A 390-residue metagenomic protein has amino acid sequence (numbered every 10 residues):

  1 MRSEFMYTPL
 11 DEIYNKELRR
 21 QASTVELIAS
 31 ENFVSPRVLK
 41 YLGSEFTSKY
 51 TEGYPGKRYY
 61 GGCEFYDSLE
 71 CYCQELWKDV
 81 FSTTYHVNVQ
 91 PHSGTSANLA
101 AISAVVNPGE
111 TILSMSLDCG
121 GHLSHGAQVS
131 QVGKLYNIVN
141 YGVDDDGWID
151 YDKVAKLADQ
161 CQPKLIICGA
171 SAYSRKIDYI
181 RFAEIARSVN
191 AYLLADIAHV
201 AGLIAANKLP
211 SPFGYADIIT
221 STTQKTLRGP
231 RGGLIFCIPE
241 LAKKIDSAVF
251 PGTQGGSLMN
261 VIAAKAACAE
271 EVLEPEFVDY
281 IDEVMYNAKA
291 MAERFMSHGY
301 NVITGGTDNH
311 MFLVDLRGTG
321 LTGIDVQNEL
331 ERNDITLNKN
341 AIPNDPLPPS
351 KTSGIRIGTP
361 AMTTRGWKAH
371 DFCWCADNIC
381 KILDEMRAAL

Functional and structural regions predicted by a protein language model:
R2-K57: N-terminal "arm"/small-domain region of PLP-dependent enzymes with the aminotransferase-like
T8, P349-L390: PLP-dependent enzyme catalytic core of the Aspartate aminotransferase-like
E17-L18, P210-S211, T226, V302-T304 (+1 more regions): Replace "in large, NTP-powered and nucleic-acid-processing enzymes" with "in large, NTP-powered factors and other
E17-S23, S48-P55, A242-S247, A264-V272 (+3 more regions): Short acidic (Asp/Glu) and glycine-rich catalytic loops that position anionic groups and cofactors
L27-S30, A248-G256, T364-G366: A short glycine-threonine-serine/GTX helix/turn-capping micro-motif
E45-C71, F81-S82: N-terminal Rossmann-like NAD(P)+-binding subdomain of aldehyde/semialdehyde dehydrogenases
Y72-G299, T359: Conserved PLP-enzyme active-site core in the AAT-like
N301-G366: Conserved PLP-binding catalytic core of the aspartate aminotransferase-like
